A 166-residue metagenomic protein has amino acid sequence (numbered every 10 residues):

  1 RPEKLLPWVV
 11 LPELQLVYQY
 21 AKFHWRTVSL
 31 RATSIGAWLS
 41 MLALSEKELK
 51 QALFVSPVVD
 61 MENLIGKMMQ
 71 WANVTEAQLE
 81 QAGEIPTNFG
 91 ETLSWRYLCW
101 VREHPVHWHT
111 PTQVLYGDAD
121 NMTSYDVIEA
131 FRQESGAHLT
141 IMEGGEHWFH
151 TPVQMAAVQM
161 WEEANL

Functional and structural regions predicted by a protein language model:
R1-H24: Catalytic nucleophile-loop/oxyanion-hole region of alpha/beta-hydrolase and closely related hydrolase-like folds
K4, M41-L42, N63-G66: Short, conserved acidic/polar surface loops in the N-terminal third of protein domains
L14-V17, S40, I128: Aromatic/hydrophobic pocket-lining residues that form π-stacking "cages" and hydrophobic walls in ligand
K22, A43, H104-V106: A general structural signal for stabilizing positions within well-ordered secondary structure
T27, K47-A130, E134-I141, G145-N165: The alpha/beta-hydrolase serine catalytic core
R31-S40: Gly/Ala-rich beta-loop-alpha elbow adjacent to hydrolase catalytic centers
L39, A43, V55: Cysteine-nucleophile active-site neighborhood
